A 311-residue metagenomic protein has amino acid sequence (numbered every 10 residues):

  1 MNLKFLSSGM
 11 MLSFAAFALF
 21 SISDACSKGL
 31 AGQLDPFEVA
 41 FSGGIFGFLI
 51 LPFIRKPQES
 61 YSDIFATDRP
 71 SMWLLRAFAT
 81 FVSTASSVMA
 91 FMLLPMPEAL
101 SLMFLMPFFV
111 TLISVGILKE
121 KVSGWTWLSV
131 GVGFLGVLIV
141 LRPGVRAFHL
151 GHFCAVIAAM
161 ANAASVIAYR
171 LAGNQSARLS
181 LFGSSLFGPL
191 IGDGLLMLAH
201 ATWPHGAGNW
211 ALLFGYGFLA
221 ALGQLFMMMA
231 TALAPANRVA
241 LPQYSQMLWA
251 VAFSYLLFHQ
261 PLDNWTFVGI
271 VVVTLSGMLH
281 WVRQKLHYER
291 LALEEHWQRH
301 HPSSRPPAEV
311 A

Functional and structural regions predicted by a protein language model:
S8-A16, S60-S86, L150-A158, L196 (+3 more regions): Loop-to-transmembrane-helix transition segments
F17-A25, P52, A77-A85, P107-L112 (+8 more regions): Hydrophobic/small/kink-forming positions within alpha-helical transmembrane segments of polytopic membrane proteins
A25-K28, P36-F37, L51, G144-H205 (+2 more regions): Transmembrane alpha-helical segments that form core, pore/gating elements of small-molecule transporters/exporters
Q33-V82, A161-A164, S184-A199: Transmembrane alpha-helices of multi-pass small-molecule transport proteins
M89, P107-L128, L248-F267: C-terminal transmembrane-helix exit sites in multi-pass transporters
L100-L105, A172-F187, Q224-L256: Helix-helix packing/entry segments at the starts of transmembrane helices
W125-L141, N162, W265-Q284: Hydrophobic transmembrane alpha-helices of multi-pass small-molecule transport proteins
L248-A311: C-terminal-most transmembrane helix of multi-pass membrane proteins
